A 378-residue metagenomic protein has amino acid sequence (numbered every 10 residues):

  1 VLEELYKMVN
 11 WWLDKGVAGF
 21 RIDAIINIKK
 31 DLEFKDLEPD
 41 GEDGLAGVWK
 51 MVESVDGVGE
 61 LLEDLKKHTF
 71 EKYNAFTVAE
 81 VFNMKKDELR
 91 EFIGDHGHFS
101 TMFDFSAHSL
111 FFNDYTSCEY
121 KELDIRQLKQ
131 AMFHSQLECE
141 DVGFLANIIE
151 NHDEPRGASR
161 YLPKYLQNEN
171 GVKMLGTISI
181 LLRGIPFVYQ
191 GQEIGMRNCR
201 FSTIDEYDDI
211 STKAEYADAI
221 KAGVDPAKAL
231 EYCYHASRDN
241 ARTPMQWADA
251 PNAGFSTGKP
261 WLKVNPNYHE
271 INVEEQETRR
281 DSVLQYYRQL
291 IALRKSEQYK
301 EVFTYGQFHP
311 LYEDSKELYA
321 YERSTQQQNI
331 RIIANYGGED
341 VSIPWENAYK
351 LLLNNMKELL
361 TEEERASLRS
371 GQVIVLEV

Functional and structural regions predicted by a protein language model:
V1-N347, L353-V378: Active-site and adjacent substrate-binding regions of carbohydrate-active enzymes
